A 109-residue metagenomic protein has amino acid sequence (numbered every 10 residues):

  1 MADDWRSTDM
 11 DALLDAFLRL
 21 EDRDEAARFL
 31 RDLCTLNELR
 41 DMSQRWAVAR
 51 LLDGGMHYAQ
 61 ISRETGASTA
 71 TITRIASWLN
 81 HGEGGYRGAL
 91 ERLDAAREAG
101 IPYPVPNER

Functional and structural regions predicted by a protein language model:
M1-L20: General nucleic-acid-binding
L13-D15, D22, E38, M56-Y58: Hydrophobic/basic alpha-helical segments enriched in Actinobacteria
E25-Q44: Short, Lys/Arg-enriched anionic-surface-contact patches
M42-M56: Short, amphipathic alpha-helical "recognition" segments used to contact nucleic acids or chromatin
Q60-G66, I72: Short alpha-helical "recognition helix" segments of helix-turn-helix
A76-L90: Short, solvent-exposed alpha-helical "recognition" segments
A89-R109: Intrinsically disordered, low-complexity basic tails/linkers immediately adjacent to helix-turn-helix/homeobox/MYB/SANT
